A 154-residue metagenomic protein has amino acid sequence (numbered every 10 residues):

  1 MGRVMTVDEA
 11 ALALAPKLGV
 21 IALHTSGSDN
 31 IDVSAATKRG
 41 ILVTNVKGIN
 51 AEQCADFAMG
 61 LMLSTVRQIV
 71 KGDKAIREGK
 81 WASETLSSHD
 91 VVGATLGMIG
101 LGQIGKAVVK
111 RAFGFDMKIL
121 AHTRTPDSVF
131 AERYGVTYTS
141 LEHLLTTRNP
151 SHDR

Functional and structural regions predicted by a protein language model:
M1-K74, S88, V92: Phosphate/diphosphate ligand-binding glycine-rich loop within oxidoreductases
V20-A22, L42-T44, A82, G97 (+1 more regions): Structural detector of well-ordered beta-strand residues that form the stable sheet scaffold of enzyme domains
S28, N50, I76, P126 (+1 more regions): Residue-level detector of flexible, active-site-proximal loop/helix-junction positions within diverse enzyme catalytic
A36, A75-I76, A112, A131: Hydrophobic alpha-helix position signal
A75-S83: A short, charged, Gly/Pro-tolerant segment at domain boundaries
E84-R154: Rossmann-like dinucleotide/phosphate-binding beta-alpha-beta segment
